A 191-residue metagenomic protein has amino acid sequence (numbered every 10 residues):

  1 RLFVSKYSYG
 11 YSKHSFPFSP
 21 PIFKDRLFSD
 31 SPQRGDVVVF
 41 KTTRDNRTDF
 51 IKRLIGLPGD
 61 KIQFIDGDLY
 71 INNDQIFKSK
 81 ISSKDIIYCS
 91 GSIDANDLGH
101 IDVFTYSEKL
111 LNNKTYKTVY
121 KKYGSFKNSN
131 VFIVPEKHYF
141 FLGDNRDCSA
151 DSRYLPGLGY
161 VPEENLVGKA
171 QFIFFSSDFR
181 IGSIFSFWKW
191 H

Functional and structural regions predicted by a protein language model:
R1-H191: Soluble "head" domains of membrane/secretory-pathway proteins
